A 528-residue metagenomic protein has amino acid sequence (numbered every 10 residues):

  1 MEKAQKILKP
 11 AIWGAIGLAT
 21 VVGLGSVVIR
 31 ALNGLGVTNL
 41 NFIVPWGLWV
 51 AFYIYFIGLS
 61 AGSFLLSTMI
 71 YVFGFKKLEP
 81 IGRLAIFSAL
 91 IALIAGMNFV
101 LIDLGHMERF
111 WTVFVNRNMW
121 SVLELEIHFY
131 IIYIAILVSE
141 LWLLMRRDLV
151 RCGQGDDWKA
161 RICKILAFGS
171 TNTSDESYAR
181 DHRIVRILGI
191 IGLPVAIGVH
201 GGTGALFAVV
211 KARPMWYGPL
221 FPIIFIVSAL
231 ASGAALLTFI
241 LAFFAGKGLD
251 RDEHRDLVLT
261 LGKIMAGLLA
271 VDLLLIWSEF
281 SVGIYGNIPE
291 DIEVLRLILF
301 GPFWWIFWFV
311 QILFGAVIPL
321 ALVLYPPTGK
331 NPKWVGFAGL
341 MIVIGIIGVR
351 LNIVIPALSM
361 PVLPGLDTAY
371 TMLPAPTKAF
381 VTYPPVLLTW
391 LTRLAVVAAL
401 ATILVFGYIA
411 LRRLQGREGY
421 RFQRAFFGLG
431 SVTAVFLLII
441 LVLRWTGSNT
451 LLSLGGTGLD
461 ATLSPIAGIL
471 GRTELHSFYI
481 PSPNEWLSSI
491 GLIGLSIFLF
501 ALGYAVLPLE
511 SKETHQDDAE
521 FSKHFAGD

Functional and structural regions predicted by a protein language model:
M1-L59, S63-L66, G74, P80-I81 (+1 more regions): N-terminal juxtamembrane/topogenic regions of multi-pass membrane proteins
M1-T20, L40, T112-N116, D148-R183 (+5 more regions): Extramembrane terminal tails and long inter-domain/linker segments of multi-pass membrane proteins
E2-I29, K77, V115, M119 (+5 more regions): Long, contiguous internal "core" modules enriched in hydrophobic/ aromatic residues
S26-A51, I102-E124, E176-A179, T203-F225 (+4 more regions): Membrane-interface interhelical loops and short amphipathic "cap" helices that link adjacent transmembrane segments
V28-T38, F42, I70-G82, L104-E108 (+8 more regions): Juxtamembrane/interface segments at transmembrane-helix termini
W46-E108, F129, I136: Membrane helical hairpin/interfacial module
L48-Y55, R83-L84, L93-M97, E124 (+5 more regions): Hydrophobic alpha-helical transmembrane segments of multi-pass small-molecule transporters/permeases
I54-A61, L125-V138, A229, F303-A316 (+2 more regions): Hydrophobic alpha-helical transmembrane segments
